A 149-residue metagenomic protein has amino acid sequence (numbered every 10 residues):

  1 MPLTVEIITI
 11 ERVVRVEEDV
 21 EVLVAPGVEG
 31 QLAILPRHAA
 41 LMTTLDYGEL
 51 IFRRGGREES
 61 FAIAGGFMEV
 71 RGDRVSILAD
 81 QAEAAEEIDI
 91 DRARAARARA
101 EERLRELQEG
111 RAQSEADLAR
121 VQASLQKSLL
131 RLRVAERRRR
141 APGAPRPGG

Functional and structural regions predicted by a protein language model:
M1-S60: A positional/architectural concept
E6, E29, E69, E83 (+1 more regions): Acidic-residue sensor for enzyme active/binding pockets
E6, V16, F67-R74, A95: Membrane-targeting and insertion segments and their boundary/processing signals
D19-E21, D46, D73, D80 (+2 more regions): Acidic-enriched, low-complexity/disordered segments with a strong bias for Aspartate over Glutamate
V24, M42, E69-V70, A85-E87: A short local loop/turn or secondary-structure capping micro-motif enriched for an aromatic residue
I51-G72, I77-A79: Helix-adjacent hinge/juxtasegments
A82-G148: Acidic/glycine-rich phosphate/pyrophosphate-binding loops and surrounding catalytic core that coordinate Mg2+
